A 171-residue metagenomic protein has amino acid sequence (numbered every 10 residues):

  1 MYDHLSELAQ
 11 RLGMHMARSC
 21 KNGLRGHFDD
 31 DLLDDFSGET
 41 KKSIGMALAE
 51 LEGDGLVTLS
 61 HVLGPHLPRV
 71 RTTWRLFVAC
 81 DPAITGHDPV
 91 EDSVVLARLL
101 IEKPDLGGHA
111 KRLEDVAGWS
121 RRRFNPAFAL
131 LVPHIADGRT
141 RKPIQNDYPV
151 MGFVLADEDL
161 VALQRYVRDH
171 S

Functional and structural regions predicted by a protein language model:
M1-M16, T73: Winged-helix-like regulatory helical subdomains adjacent to P-loop NTPase cores
R11-S19, V95-K103, A127, H134: Short amphipathic alpha-helical elements of helix-turn-helix/winged-helix folds
N22-F36, D105-V116: Short acidic, hydrophobic short linear motifs in intrinsically disordered regions
G38-D54, G118-P133: Short amphipathic alpha-helical interaction segments
E52-L63, V132-D147: A short, conserved structural fragment
G64-T72, P143-L155: Minor-groove-contacting beta-hairpin "wing" of winged helix-turn-helix DNA-binding domains
W74-L99, F153-S171: Short, amphipathic alpha-helical interaction segments positioned at domain boundaries
P89-A117: Leucine-rich, amphipathic alpha-helical/linker segments
